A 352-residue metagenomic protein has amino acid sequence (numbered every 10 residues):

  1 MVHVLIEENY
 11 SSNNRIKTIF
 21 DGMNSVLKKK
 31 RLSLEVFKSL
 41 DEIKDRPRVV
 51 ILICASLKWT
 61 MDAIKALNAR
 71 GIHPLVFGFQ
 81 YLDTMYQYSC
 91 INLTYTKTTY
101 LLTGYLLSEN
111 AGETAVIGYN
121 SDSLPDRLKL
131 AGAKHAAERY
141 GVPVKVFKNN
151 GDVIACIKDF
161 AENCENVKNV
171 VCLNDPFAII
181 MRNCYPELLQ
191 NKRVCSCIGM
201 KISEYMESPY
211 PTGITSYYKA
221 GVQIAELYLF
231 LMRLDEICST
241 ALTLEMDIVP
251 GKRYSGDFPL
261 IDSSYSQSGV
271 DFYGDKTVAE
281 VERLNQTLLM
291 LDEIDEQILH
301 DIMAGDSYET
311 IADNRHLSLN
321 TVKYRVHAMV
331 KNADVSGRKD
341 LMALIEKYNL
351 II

Functional and structural regions predicted by a protein language model:
M1, S89-V116, I157-K158, A178 (+1 more regions): Hydrophobic alpha-helical segments within soluble ligand-binding/sensing domains
M1-E42: Amphipathic helical "hinge" segments at domain boundaries
M23, S33-L75, L102, L106 (+3 more regions): Hydrophobic alpha-helical
Y88, E165-K168, R182-L260: Flexible loop/turn connectors
L101-V142, E236, T240-G256: An alpha-beta-alpha
G274-E293: Regulatory hinge/linker segments at domain boundaries that couple sensory/effector modules to output domains
G305-D340: Recognition helix of helix-turn-helix DNA-binding domains
V335-I351: Short, basic, alpha-helical segments at the C-terminal edge of helix-turn-helix-like DNA-binding modules
